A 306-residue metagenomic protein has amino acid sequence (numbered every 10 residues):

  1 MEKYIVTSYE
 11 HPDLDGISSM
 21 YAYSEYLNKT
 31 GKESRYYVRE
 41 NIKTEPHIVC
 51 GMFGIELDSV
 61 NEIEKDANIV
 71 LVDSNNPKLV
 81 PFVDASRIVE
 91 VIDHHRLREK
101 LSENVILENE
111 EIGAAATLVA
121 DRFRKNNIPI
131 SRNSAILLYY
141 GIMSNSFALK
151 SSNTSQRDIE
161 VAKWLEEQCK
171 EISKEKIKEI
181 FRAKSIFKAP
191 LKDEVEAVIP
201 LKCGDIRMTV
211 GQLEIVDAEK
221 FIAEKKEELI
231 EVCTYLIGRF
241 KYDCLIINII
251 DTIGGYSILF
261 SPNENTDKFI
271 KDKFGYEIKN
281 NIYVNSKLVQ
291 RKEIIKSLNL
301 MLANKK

Functional and structural regions predicted by a protein language model:
M1-K306: Replace "Mg2+/Mn2+-dependent" with "divalent metal-dependent
